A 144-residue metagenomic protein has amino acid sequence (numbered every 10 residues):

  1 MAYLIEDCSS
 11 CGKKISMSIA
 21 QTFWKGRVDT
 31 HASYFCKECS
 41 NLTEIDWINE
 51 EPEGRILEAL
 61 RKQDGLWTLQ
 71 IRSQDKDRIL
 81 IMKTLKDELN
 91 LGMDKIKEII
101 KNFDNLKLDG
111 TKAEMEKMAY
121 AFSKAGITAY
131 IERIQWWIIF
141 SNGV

Functional and structural regions predicted by a protein language model:
M1-G12, K124-W137: A broadly conserved sequence feature marking short terminus-proximal activation segments in nucleic acid-centric
M1-G54: N-terminal cysteine/histidine-rich coordination modules
G54-D64: Short, intrinsically disordered terminal segments enriched in charged and Pro/Gly residues
Q63-S73: Short glycine-/aliphatic-rich beta-strand segments at the starts of folded cytosolic domains
K76-L89: Short amphipathic alpha-helix segments
I99-L108: Surface-exposed aromatic
G110-M115: Helix N-cap motif at beta-to-alpha junctions
